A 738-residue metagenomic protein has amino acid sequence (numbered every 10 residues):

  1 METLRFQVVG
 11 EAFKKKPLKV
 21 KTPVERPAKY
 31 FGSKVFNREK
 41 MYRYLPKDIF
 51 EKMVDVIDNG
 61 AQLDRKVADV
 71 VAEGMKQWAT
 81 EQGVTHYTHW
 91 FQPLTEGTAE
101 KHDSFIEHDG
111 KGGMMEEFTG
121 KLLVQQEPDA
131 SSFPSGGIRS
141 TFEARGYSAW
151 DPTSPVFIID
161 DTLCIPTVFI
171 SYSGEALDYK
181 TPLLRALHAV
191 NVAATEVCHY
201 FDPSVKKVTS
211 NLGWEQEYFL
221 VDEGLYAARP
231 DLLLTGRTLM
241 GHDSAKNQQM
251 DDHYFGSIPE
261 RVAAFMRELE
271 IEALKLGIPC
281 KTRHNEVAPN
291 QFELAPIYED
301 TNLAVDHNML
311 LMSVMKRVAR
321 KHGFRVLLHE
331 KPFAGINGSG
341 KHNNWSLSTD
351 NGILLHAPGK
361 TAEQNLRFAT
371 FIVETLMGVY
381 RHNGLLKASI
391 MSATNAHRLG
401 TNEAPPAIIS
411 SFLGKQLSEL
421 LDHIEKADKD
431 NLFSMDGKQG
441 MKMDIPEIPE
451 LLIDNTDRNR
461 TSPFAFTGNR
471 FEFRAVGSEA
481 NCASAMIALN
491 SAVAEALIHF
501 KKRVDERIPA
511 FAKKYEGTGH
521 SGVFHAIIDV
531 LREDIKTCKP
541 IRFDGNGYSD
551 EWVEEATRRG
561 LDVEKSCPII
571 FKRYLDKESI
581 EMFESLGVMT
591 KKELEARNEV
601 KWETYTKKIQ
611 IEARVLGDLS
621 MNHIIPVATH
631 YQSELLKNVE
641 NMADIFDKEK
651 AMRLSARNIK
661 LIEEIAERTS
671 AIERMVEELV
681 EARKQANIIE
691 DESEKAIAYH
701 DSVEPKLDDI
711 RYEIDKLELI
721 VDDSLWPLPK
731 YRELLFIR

Functional and structural regions predicted by a protein language model:
M1-V24, S132, S140-P155, T162: N-terminal hydrophobic targeting/anchoring segments and the immediately downstream early-domain regions of hydrolases
Q7-V9, K14, V20-Y42, H188 (+3 more regions): Flexible inter-domain linker/hinge segments
R26-N37, V56-D58, G174, A245-Y254: Gly-rich Lys/Arg/Thr-decorated short loops/hinges at beta-loop-alpha junctions or inter-strand turns that position
Y30-F142: Active-site core of metal-dependent hydrolases
V67-V71, F91-P93, K121-L122, F169 (+4 more regions): Active-site-proximal loop/turn and secondary-structure-junction residues that shape catalytic pockets, frequently
E96-G112, S131, R229, G236-T238 (+4 more regions): Short linear, low-complexity motifs centered on an aromatic residue
E143-L328, N337-N343, L347-E599: Glycine-rich, acidic/polar active-site loops that bind/position phosphate-bearing ligands
I528-R738: C-terminal amphipathic alpha-helical interaction region
